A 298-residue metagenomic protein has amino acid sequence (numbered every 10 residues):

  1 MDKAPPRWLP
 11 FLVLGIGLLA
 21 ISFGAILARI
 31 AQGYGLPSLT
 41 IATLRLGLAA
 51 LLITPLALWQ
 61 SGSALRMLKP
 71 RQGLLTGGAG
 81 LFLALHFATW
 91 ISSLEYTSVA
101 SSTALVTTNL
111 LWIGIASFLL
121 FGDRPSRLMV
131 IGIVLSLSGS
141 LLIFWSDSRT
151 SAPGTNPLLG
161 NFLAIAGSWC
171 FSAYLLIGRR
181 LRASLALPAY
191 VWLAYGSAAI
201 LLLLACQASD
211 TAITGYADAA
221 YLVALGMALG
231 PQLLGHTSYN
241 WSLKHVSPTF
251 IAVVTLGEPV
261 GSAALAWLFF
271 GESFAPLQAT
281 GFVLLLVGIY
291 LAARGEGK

Functional and structural regions predicted by a protein language model:
M1-L19, A49-G78, R124-I131, S148-L159 (+4 more regions): Membrane-interface interhelical linkers
M1-L44, L81, T89, S151-R180: Glycine-/small-residue-enriched transmembrane alpha-helix faces in small-molecule transporters and effluxers
A20-A25, T54-A100, L105-V106, G114 (+2 more regions): Specific transmembrane alpha-helical segments of multi-pass solute transporters/efflux pumps, especially DMT/EamA
Y34-L85, W112, A116, W169-I177 (+6 more regions): Transmembrane alpha-helices of multi-pass small-molecule transport proteins
P37-A49, S92-N109, P157-W169, D218-Q232: Structural signature of hydrophobic alpha-helical transmembrane segments
L44, S102-T108, I177-A199, A228-L268: Helix-helix packing/entry segments at the starts of transmembrane helices
L52, A57-Q60, N109-V134, V260-T280: C-terminal transmembrane-helix exit sites in multi-pass transporters
I53, P125-D147, L202, L265 (+1 more regions): Hydrophobic transmembrane alpha-helices of multi-pass small-molecule transport proteins
